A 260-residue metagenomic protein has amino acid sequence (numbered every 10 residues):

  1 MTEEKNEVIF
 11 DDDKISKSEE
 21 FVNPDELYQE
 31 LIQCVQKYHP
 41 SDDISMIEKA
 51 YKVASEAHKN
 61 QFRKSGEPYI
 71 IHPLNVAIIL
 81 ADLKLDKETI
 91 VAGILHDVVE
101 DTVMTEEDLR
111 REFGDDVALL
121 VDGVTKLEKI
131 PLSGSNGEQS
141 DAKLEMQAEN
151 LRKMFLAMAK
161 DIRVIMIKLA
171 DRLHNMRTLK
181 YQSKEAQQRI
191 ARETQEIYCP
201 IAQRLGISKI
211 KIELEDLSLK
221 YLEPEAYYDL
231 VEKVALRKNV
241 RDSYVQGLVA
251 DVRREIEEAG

Functional and structural regions predicted by a protein language model:
M1-G260: Active-site helical microenvironments for divalent-metal-assisted chemistry
